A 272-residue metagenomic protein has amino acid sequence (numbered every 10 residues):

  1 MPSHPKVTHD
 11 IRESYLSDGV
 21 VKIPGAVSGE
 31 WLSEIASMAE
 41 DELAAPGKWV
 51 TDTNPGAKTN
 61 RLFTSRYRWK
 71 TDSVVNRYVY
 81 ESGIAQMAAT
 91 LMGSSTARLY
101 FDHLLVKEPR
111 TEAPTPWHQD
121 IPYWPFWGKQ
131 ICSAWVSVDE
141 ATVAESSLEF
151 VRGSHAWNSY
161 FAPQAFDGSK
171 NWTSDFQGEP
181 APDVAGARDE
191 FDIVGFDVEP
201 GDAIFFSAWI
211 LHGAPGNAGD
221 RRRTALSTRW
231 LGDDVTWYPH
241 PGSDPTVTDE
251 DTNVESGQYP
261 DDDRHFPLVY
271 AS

Functional and structural regions predicted by a protein language model:
M1-D18, P24-W117, P122-P125, P163 (+2 more regions): Non-heme Fe(II)-dependent double-stranded beta-helix
K48-V50, N54-A57, A162-F166, P200-F205 (+1 more regions): Non-heme Fe(II)/2-oxoglutarate
M92, Q119-I131, F191-D192, V198 (+1 more regions): A short beta-loop-beta micro-motif enriched in histidine and acidic residues
S94-S95, I121, V136-S147, G153-H155: Active-site region of the double-stranded beta-helix
S95-A97, F101-D102, A113-T115, Q130-V136 (+2 more regions): Generic beta-strand structural signal
E108, T142, W157, G232-D234: Feature marks short, surface-exposed loop/turn motifs that line or immediately flank catalytic pockets and channel
P125-V143, D197-V198, F205, R229-G232: Short, conserved beta-strand element in jelly-roll/cupin
V143-L211: Double-stranded beta-helix
